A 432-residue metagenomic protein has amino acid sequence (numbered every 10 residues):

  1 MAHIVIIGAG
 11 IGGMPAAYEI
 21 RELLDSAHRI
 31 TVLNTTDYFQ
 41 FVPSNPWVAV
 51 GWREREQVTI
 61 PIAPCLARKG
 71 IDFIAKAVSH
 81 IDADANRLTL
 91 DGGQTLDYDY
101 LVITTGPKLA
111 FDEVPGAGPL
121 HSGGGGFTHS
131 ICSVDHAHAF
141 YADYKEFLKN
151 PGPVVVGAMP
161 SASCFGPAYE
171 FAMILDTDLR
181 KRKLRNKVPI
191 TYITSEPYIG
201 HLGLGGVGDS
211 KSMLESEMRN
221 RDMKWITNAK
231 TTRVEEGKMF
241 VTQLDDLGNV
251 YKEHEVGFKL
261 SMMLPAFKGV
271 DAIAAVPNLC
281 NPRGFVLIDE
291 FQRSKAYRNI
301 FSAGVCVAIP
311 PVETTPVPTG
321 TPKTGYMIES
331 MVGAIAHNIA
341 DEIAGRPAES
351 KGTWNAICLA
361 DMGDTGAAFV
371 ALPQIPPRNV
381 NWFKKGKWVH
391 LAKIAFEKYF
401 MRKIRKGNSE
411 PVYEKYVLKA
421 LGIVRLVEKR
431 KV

Functional and structural regions predicted by a protein language model:
A2-D72, P160-L204, V432: Beta1-alpha1 glycine-rich phosphate/pyrophosphate-binding loop at the start of Rossmann-like nucleotide-binding domains
G12, G106-L109, F267-G269: Short glycine-rich anion-binding loops that position phosphate/pyrophosphate groups of nucleotides and phosphorylated
R29-T31, R68-H80, L96, D176-F285 (+1 more regions): A Rossmann-like FAD-binding core segment of flavoenzymes
D72-E170, I174-K183, Y251, M262: FAD-binding core/adjacent interface of flavoenzyme oxidoreductases
E113, P119-L148, G257-S330: FAD-site-proximal beta/loop scaffold in flavoenzymes
Y326-T353: Internal hydrophobic alpha-helix adjacent to the cofactor/substrate pocket in enzyme cavities
S350-V370: Flavin (FAD/FMN) cofactor-binding core of flavoprotein oxidoreductases
F369-V432: C-terminal auxiliary extensions adjacent to catalytic cores
